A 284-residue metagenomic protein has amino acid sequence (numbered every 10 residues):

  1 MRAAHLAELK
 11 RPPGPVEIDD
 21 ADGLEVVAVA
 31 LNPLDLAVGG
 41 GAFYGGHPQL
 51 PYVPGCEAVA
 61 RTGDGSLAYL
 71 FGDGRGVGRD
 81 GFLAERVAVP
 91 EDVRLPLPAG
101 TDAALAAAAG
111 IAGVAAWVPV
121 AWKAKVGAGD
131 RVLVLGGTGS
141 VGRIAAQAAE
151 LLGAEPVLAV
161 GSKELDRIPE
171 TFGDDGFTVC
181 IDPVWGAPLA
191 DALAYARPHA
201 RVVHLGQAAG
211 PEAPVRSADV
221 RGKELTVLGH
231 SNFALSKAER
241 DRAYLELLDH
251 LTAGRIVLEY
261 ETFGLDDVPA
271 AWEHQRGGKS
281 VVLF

Functional and structural regions predicted by a protein language model:
M1, A238-F284: C-terminal hydrophobic helical "lid"/dimerization subdomain of Rossmann-like NAD(P)H-dependent oxidoreductases
D19-A30, A42-G78, P183: Glycine-rich beta-strand-centered segment in the early N-terminal region that forms part of a ligand/cofactor-binding
Y69, T178-I181, V203: N-terminal Rossmann-like NAD(P) cofactor-binding module of classical short-chain dehydrogenase/reductase
G76-E91: A structural motif shared across PLP-dependent enzymes of the aminotransferase-like
A99-D102, K125-R131, D174-G176: Short helix-loop-beta connector
A107-E170: Mid-domain Rossmann-like dinucleotide-binding core that forms the NAD(H)/NADP(H) cofactor-binding site
G136-G137, V184, Q207: NAD(P)H cofactor-binding loop motif with strongest signal on the N-terminal glycine-rich segment
A154, A187-R255: Glycine-rich phosphate-binding loop and adjacent beta-alpha segment of Rossmann(oid) nucleotide-cofactor-binding
